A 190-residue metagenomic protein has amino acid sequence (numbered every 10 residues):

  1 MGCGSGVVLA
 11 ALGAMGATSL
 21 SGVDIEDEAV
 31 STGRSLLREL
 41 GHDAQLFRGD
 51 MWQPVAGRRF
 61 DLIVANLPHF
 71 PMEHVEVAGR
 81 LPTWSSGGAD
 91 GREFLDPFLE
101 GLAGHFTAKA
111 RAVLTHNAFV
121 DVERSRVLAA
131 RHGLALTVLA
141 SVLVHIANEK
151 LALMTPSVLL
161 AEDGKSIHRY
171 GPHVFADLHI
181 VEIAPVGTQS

Functional and structural regions predicted by a protein language model:
M1-A65, P71-E73, P97: Conserved SAM/SAH cofactor-binding pocket of Class I
R34-S35, V75-G79, S125-V127: Short amphipathic alpha-helical segments
Q53, L143, G187: Residue-level detector of flexible, active-site-proximal loop/helix-junction positions within diverse enzyme catalytic
A65-P97: Mobile active-site "lid"/loop adjacent to the S-adenosyl-L-methionine
F94-K150: Conserved Class I SAM-dependent methyltransferase catalytic core
R126, L134-E182: Class I S-adenosyl-L-methionine
I180-S190: C-terminal lobe and adjacent flexible extensions of AdoMet/dcAdoMet transferase-like proteins
